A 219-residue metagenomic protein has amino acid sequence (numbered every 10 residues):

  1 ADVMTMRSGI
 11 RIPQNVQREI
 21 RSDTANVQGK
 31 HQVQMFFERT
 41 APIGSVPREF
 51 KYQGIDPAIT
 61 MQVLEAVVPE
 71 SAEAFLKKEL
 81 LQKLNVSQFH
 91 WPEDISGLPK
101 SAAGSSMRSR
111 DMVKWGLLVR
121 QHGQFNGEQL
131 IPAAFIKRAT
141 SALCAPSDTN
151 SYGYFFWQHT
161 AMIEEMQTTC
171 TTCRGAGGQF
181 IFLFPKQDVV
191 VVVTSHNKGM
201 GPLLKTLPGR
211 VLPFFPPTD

Functional and structural regions predicted by a protein language model:
A1-M6, F89-A102, A145-H159, D219: Charged/polar, low-hydrophobicity segments characteristic of intrinsically disordered regions and flexible loops
A1-V86, S109-V113, L117-Q121: Active-site-adjacent helix/loop patches that line small-molecule binding or acyl-intermediate pockets
D2-T5, K51, Q88-P92, S106 (+4 more regions): Structural recognition of the beta-strand scaffold that forms the well-ordered cores of secreted hydrolase catalytic
I10-R11, P57, S96-P99, G123 (+2 more regions): Solvent-exposed loop/turn segments at secondary-structure junctions within structured extracellular/periplasmic domains
I43-Y52, P99-S106, C173-F180, K198: Solvent-exposed loop and edge beta-strand segments that line ligand/cofactor-binding and catalytic clefts
L76-K77, L81-T140: Active-site-proximal binding-pocket segments
V86-H90, I136-V190: Active-site Gly/Thr loop motif
C173-D219: Structured C-terminal helix/loop/strand segments within mature extracytoplasmic catalytic/sensor domains
